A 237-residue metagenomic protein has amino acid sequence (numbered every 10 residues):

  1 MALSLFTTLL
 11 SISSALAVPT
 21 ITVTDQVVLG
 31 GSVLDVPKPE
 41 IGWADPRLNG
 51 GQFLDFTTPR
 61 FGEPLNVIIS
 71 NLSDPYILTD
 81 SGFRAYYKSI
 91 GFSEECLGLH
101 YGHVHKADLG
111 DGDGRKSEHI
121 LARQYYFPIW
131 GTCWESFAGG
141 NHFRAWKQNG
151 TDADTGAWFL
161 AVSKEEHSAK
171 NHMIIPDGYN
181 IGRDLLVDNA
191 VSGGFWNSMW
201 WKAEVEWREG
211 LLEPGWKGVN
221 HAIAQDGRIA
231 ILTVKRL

Functional and structural regions predicted by a protein language model:
M1-A17, T233: Cleavable N-terminal signal peptides of Sec/SRP-targeted secreted and luminal proteins
V18-A224: Mature extracellular/extracytoplasmic regions of secreted and cell-surface glycoproteins
Q225-L237: Cleavable C-terminal sorting propeptides in eukaryotic secreted/cell-surface proteins
